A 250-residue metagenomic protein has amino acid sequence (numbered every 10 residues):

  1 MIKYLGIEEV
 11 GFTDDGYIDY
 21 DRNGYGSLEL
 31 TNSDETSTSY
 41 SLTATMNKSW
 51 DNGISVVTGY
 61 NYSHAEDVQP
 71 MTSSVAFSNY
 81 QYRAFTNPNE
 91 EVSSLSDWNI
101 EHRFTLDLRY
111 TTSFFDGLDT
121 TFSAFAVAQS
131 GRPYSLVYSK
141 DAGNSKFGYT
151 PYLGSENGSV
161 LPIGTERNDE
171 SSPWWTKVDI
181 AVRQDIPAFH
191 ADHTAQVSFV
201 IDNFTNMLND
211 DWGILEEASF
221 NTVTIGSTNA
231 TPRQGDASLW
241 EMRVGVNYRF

Functional and structural regions predicted by a protein language model:
M1-D119, S123-Q129: Gram-negative outer-membrane beta-barrel transporters
L28-S33, P88-D97, T105, T111 (+3 more regions): Active-site rim elements
L42-T45, F104, K177-A181, M242: Alpha-helical packing segments of well-folded alpha/beta enzyme cores
H64, F115-V160, S172-K177, R183-F250: C-terminal beta-signal and adjacent terminal beta-strands/loops of Gram-negative outer-membrane beta-barrel proteins
